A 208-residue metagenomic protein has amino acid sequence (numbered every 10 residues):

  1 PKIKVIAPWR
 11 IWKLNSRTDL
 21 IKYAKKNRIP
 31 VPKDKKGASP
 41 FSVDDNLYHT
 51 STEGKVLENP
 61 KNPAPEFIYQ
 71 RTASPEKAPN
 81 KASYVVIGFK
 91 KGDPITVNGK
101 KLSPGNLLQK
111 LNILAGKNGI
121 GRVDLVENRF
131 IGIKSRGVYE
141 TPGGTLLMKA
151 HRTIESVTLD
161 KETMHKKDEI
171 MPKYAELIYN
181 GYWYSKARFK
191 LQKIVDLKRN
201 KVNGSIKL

Functional and structural regions predicted by a protein language model:
P1-L208: Nucleotide-activated chemistry modules centered on ATP-dependent adenylation/adenylyltransferase
